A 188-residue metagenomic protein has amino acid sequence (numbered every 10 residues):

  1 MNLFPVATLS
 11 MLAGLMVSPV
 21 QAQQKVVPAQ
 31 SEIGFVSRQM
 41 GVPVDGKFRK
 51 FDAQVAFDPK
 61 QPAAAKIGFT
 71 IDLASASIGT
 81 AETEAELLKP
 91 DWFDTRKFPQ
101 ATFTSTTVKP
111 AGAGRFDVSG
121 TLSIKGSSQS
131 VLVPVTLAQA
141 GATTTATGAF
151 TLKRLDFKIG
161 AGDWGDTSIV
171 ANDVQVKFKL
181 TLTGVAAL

Functional and structural regions predicted by a protein language model:
M1-L9: Bacterial N-terminal signal peptides that target proteins for export
F4, A13-Q21: C-terminal segment of classical bacterial N-terminal signal peptides
L9, L15, G184-A186: N-terminal processing/targeting junctions
V20-L188: Low-complexity, acidic/polar, glycine-enriched regions of mature
